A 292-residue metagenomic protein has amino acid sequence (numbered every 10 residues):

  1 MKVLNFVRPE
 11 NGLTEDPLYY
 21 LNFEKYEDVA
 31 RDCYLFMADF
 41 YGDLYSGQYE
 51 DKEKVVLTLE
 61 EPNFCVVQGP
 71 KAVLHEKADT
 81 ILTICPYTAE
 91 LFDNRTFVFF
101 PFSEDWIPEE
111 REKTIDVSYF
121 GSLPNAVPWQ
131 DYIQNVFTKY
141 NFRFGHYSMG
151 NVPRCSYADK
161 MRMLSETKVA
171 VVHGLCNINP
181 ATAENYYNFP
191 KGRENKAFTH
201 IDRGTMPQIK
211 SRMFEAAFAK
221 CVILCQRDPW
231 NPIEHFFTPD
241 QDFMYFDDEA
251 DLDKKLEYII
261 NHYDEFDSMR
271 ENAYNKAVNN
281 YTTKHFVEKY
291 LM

Functional and structural regions predicted by a protein language model:
M1-Y26, A30, M37-D51, V56-F236: Nucleotide-sugar donor-binding catalytic core of glycosyltransferases
C33, Y132, D251-Y258, N272 (+1 more regions): Alpha-helical elements of Rossmann-like donor-binding domains used by nucleotide-donor carbohydrate transfer enzymes
L175, I223-L224, Q241-D247, K289-M292: Short, contiguous hydrophobic alpha-helices characteristic of membrane insertion segments
A197, P229, E249-L252, M269: Catalytic phosphate/metal-binding cores of nucleic-acid and nucleotide-processing enzymes, i.e., regions that mediate
A216, F243, A273: Hydrophobic, well-ordered secondary-structure elements that form the walls of internal hydrophobic environments
F243-E249, I259-Y263: Conserved acidic donor-binding segment of nucleotide-sugar-dependent glycosyltransferases
N261-L291: A charged, aromatic-enriched C-terminal amphipathic alpha-helix characteristic of glycosyltransferases across folds
